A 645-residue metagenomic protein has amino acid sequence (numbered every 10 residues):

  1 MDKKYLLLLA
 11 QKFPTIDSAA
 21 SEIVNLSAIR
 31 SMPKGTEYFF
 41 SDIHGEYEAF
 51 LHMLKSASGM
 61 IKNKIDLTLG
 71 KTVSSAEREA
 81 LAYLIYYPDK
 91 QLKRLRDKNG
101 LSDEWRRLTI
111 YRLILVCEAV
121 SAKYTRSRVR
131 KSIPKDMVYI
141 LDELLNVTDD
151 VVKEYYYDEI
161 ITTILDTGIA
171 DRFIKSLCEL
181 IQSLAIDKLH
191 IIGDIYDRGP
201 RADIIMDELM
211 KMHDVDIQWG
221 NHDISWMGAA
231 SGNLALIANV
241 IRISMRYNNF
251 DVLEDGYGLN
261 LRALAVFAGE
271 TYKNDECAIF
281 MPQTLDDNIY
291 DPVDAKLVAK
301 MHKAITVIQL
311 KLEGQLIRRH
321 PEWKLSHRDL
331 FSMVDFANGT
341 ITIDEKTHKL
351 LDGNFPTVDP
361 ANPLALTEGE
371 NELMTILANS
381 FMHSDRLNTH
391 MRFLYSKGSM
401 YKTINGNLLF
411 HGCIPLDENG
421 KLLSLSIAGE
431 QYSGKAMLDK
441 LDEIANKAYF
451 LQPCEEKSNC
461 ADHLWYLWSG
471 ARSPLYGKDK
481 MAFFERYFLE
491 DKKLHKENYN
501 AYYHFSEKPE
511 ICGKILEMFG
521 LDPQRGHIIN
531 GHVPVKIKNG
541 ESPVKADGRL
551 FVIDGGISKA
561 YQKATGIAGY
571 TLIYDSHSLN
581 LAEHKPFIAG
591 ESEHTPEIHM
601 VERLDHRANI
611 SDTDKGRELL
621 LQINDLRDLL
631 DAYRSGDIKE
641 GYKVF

Functional and structural regions predicted by a protein language model:
M1-F645: Feature recognizes metal-dependent phosphohydrolase scaffolds
